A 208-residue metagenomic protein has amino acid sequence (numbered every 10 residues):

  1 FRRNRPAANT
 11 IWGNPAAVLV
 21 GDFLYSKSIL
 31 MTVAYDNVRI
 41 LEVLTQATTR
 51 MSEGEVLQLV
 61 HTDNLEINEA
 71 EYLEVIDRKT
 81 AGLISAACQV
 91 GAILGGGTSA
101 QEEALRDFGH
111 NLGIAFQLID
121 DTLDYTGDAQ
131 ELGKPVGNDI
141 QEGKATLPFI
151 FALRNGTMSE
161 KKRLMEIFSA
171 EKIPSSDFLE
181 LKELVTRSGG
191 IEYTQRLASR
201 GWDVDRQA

Functional and structural regions predicted by a protein language model:
F1-A208: All-alpha prenyltransferase/terpene-synthase fold signal
